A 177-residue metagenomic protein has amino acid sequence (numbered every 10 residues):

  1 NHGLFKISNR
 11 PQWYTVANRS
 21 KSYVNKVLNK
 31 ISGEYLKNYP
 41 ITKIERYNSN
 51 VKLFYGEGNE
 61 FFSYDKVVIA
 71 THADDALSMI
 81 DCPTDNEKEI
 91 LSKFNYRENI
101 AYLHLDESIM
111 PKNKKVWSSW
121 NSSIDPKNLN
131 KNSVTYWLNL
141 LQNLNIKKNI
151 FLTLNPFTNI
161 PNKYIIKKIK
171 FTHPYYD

Functional and structural regions predicted by a protein language model:
N1-E45: Active-site/ligand-binding neighborhood in enzyme catalytic cores
T42-Y176: Mid-domain catalytic core of redox enzymes that form a hydrophobic substrate pocket/lid adjacent to a catalytic redox
